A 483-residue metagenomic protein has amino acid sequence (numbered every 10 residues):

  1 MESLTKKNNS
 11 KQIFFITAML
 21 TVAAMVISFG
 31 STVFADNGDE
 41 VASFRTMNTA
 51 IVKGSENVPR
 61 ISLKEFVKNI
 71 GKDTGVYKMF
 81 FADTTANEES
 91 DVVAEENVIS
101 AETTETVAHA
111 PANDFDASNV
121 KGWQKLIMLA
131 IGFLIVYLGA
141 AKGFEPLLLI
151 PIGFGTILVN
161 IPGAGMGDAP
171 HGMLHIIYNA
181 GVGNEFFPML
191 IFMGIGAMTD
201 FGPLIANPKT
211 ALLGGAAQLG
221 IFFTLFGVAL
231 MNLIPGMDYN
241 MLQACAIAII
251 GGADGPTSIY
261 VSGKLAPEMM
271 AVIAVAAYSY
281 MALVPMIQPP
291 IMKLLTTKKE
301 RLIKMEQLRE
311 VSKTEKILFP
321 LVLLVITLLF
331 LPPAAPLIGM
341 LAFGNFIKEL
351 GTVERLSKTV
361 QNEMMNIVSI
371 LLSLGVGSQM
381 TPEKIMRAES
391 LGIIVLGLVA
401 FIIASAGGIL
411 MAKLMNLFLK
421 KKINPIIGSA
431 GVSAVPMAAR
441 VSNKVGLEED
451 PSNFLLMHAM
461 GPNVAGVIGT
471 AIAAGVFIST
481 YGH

Functional and structural regions predicted by a protein language model:
M25-K121: Low-complexity, proline/glycine-enriched hydrophobic segments characteristic of transmembrane helices
N87-H109, L324-G408: Transmembrane helical segments that form the transport core of multi-pass membrane transport proteins
I135, L158, N184-I205, G344-I347 (+1 more regions): Hydrophobic transmembrane alpha-helices of secondary-active transporters and Na+-translocating membrane complexes
A140-L149, D168-I177, T199-L213, V353-N362 (+3 more regions): Interfacial helix-loop-helix linkers and transmembrane-helix boundary segments in multi-pass membrane proteins
N179, G183-N184, M193-M198, L212-F223 (+5 more regions): Alpha-helical membrane segments and immediately flanking helix-loop junctions that form or couple to the substrate/ion
L204-L225, P382-G408, A459-N463: Entry/N-cap segments of selected transmembrane alpha helices and their immediately preceding amphipathic helices
E268-M286, L396-A404, I427-G428: Alpha-helical transmembrane segments
A276-T352: Membrane-embedded hairpin module used as a gating/binding unit in multi-pass transport and secretion proteins
